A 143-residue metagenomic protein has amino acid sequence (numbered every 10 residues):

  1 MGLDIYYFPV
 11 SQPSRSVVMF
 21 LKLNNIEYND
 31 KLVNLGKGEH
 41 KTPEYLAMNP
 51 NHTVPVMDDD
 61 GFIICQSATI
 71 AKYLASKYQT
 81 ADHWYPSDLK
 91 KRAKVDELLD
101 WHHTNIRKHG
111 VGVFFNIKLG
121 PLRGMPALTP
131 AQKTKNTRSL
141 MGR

Functional and structural regions predicted by a protein language model:
M1-P130: GST-like domain detector, emphasizing the conserved glutathione-binding G-site in the N-terminal thioredoxin-like
A131-R143: Amphipathic alpha-helical packing segments from all-alpha helical-bundle domains
